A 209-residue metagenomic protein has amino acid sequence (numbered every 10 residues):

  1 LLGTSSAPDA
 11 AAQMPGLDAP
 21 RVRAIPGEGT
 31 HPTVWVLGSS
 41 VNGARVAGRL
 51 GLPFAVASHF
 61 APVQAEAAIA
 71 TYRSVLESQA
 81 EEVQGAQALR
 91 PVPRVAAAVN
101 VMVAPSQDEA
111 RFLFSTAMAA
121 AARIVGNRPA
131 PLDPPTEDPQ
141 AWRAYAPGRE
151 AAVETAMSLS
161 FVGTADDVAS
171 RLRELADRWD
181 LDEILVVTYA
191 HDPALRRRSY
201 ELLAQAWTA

Functional and structural regions predicted by a protein language model:
L1-P8, A12-V41, R45-G51: Aromatic- and glycine-enriched pocket-lining scaffold segments that form the walls of small-molecule binding clefts
L1-R23, Q64-W179, T208: An alpha-helical appendage that flanks or caps ligand/catalytic pockets
T33-L37, L52-A57, P93-V99, D182-V186: Hydrophobic faces of well-ordered beta-strands that scaffold small-molecule active sites in alpha/beta enzyme cores
S40-I69, R73: A conserved active-site cap/scaffold subdomain adjacent to cofactor or substrate pockets
F60, V101-V103, A190: Active-site-proximal loop/turn and secondary-structure-junction residues that shape catalytic pockets, frequently
G163-L202: Long, low-complexity C-terminal extensions of enzymes
L202-A209: Short acidic, glycine/proline-enriched helix-loop-strand junctions
